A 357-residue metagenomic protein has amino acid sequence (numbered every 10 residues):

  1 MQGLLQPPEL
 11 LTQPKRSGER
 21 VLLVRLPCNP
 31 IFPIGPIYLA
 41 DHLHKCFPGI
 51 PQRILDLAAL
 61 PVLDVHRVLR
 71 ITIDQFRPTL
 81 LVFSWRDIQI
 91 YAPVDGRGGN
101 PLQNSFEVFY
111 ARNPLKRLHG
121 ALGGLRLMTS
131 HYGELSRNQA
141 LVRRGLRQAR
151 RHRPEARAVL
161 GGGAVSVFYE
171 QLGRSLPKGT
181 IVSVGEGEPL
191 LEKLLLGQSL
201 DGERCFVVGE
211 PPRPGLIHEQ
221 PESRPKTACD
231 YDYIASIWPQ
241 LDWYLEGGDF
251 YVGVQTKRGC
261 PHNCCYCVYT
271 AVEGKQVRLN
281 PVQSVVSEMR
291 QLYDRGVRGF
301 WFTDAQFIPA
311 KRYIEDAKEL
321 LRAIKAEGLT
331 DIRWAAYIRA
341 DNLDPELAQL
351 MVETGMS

Functional and structural regions predicted by a protein language model:
M1-R295: Acidic, low-complexity intrinsically disordered segments
P14-R25, V282, V286-S357: Conserved SAM/AdoMet-binding glycine-rich loop
